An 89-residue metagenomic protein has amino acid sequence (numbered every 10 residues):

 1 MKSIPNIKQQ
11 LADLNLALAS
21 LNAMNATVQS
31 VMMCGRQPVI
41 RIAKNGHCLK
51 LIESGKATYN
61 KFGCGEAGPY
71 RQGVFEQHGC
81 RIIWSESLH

Functional and structural regions predicted by a protein language model:
M1-I7: N-terminal presequence-like segments and adjacent domain-start helices
S3, N15-L16, A67-P69: Extended assembly/interaction regions that build large supramolecular complexes
I7-M24: Short amphipathic alpha-helix segments
A19-M24, V28-V31, G65-G68, L88-H89: Nucleic-acid endonuclease domains
S30-L49: Short glycine-rich, basic-tinged beta-strand/loop micro-motifs
L51-E53: Short, charged, solvent-exposed linker or helix-capping segments at domain edges/interfaces that act as flexible hinges
G55-H89: C-terminal edge-of-domain segments
